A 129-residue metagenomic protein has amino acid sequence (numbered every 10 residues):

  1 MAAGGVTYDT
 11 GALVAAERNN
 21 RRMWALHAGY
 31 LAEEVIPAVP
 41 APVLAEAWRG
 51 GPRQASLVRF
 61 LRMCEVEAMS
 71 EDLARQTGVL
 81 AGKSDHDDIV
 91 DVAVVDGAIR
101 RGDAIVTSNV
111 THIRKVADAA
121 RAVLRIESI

Functional and structural regions predicted by a protein language model:
M1-A2, I99-I129: Acidic, PIN/NYN-like endoribonuclease modules and their adjacent C-terminal/linker elements
M1-V39, W48-R62, A120-A122, I129: Short, well-structured N-terminal submotif of metal-dependent ribonuclease cores
A12-L13, V43-L44, L73, A93-V94 (+1 more regions): Alpha-helix capping/helix-boundary segments
E33-I36, M63-E65, I99-A104: Short active-site oxyanion
V39, A68, I89, T107-S108: Short beta-strand scaffold positions
E46, S56, Q76, K115-V116: Phosphate- and divalent-cation-binding pockets in alpha/beta enzyme and binding domains that engage nucleotide-derived
A47, D88-A104: Acidic, metal-associated active-site segment
C64-S84, D96: Acidic catalytic patch
